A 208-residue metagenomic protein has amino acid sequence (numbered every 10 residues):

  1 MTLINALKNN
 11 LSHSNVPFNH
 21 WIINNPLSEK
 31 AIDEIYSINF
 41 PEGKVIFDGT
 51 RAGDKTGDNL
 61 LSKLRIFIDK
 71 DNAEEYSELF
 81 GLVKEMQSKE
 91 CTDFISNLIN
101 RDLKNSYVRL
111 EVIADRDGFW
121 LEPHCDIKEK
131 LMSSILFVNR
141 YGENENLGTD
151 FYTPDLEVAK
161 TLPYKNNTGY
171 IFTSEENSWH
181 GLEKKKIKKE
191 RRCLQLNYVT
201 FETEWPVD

Functional and structural regions predicted by a protein language model:
L3-L98: Non-heme Fe(II)/2-oxoglutarate
E75-Q87, C91-D208: Catalytic core of non-heme Fe(II) oxygenases with the double-stranded beta-helix
